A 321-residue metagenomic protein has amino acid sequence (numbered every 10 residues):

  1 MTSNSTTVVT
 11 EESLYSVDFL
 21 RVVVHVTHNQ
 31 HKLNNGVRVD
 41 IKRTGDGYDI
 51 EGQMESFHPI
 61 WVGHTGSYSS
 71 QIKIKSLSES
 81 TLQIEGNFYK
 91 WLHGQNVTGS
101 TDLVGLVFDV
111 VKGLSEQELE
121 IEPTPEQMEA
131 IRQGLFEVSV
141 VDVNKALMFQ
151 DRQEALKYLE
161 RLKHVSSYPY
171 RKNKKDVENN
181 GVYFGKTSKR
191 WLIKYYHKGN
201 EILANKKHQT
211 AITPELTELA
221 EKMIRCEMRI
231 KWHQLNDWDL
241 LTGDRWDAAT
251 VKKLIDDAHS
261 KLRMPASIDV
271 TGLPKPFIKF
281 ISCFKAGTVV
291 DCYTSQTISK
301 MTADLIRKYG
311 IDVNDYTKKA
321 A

Functional and structural regions predicted by a protein language model:
M1-A286, I311-K318: Structured, helix-rich domain cores that form ligand/interaction pockets
A286-Y293: Short, aromatic/basic-rich helix-turn unit that serves as a nucleic-acid recognition element
S295-A303: Helix-turn-helix DNA-binding segment
A303-G310: Residue-level detection of the helix-turn-helix DNA-binding "recognition helix"
